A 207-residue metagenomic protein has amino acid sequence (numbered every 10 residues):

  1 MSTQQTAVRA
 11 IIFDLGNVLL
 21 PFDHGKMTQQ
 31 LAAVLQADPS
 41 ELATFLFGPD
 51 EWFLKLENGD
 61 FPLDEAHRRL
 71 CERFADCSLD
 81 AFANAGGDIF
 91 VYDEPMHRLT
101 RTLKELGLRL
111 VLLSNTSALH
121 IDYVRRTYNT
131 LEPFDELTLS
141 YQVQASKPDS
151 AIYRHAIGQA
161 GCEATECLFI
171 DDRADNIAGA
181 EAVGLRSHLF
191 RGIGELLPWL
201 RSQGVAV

Functional and structural regions predicted by a protein language model:
S2-R9, F13, S117-V207: Asp-based, Mg2+/Mn2+-dependent phosphohydrolase catalytic module
Q4-R98, E105, S117: N-terminal helical cap/lid subdomain that shapes the substrate entry/recognition surface in HAD-like hydrolases
D14-N17, G59, L103, L112 (+2 more regions): Generic structural signal for small/hydrophobic residues in well-ordered secondary structure, especially within
K26-Q30, E51, E65, R69 (+8 more regions): Alpha-helical elements of Rossmann-like donor-binding domains used by nucleotide-donor carbohydrate transfer enzymes
R109-V111, R186: Proline-centered loop/turn at the N-terminus of a beta-strand
